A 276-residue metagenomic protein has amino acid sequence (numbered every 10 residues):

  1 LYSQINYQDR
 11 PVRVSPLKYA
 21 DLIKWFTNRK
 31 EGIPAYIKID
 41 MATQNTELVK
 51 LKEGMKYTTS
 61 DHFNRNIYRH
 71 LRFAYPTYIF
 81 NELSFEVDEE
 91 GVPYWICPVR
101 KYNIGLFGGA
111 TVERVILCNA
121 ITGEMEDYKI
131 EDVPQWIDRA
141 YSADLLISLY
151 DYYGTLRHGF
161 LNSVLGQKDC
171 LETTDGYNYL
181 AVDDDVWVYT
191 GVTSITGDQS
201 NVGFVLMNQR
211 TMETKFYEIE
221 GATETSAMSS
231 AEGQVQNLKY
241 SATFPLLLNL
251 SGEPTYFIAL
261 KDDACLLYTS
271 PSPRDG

Functional and structural regions predicted by a protein language model:
L1-I137, M207-T214, R274: Soluble catalytic regions of membrane-associated enzymes that act on cell-envelope and secretory-pathway components
L1-Y7, K52-E86, V133-D183, I195 (+1 more regions): Short, non-transmembrane alpha-helical segments in secretory-pathway proteins
R13-K18, Y94-V99, W187-T193, T255-L260: Short beta-strand elements that form the blades of beta-propeller/WD-repeat-like and other beta-sheet-rich scaffold
N103-I104, I195-G197: Short glycine/acidic-enriched loop and turn motifs that connect beta-strands
G191, G197-S200: An acidic, charge-biased composition feature
Q199-V205, L266-L267: Structural motif
Y240, L250-C265: Long, compositionally biased intrinsically disordered regions
Y268-D275: Conserved small/polar residues in nucleotide/adenosyl-binding loops
